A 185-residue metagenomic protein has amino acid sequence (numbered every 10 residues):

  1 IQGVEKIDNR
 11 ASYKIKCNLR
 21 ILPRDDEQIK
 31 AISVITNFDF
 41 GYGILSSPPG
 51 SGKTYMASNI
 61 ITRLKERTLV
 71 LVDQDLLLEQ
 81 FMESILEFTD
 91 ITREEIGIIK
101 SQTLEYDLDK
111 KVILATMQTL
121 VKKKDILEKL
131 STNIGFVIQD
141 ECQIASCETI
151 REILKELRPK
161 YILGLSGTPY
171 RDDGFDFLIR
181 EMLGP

Functional and structural regions predicted by a protein language model:
I1-Q2: Charged, low-complexity intrinsically disordered regions
K6-S46: Conserved pre-motif I regulatory segment
I35, M56-L64, F81, I153 (+1 more regions): Hydrophobic residues on the short alpha-helix immediately C-terminal to a glycine-rich phosphate/catalytic loop
F38-L64, L69: Walker A/P-loop
P49-S51, T116, S166-T168: Conserved phosphate-coupling serine/threonine residues in phosphotransfer and NTP-handling enzymes
L76-K100: Conserved helix-turn-beta segment of the N-terminal RecA-like "Helicase ATP-binding" lobe in SF1/SF2 helicases
K100-F136, C147-E152: Conserved helix/coil segment N-terminal to the catalytic DExD/H
G135-F136, Q143-P185: Post-DEXD/H (motif II) to motif III coupling segment of the RecA-like Helicase ATP-binding lobe
